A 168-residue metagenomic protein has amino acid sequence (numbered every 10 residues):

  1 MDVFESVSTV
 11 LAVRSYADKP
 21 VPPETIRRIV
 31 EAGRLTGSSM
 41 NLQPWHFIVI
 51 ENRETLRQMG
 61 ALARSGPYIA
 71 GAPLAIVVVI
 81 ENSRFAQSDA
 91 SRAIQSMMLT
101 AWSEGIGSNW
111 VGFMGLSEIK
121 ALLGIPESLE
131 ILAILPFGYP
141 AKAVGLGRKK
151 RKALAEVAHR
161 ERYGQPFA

Functional and structural regions predicted by a protein language model:
M1-A168: Acidic, surface-exposed loops and disordered segments
